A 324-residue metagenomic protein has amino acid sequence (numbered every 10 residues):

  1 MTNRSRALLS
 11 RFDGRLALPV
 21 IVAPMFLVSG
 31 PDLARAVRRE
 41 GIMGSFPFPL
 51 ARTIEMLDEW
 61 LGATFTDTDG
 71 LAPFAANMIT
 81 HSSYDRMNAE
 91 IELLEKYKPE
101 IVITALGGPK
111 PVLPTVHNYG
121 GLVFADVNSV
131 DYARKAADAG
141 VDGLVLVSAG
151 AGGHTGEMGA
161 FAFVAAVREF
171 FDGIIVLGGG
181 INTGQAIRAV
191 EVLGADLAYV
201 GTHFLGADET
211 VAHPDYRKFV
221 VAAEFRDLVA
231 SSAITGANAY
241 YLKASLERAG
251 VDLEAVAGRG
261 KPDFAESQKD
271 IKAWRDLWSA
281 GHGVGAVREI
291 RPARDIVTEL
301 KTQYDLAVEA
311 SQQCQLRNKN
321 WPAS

Functional and structural regions predicted by a protein language model:
M1-I174: Active-site entrance/lid segments in N-terminal catalytic domains of soluble metabolic enzymes
V28, I181-N182: Residue-level detector of alpha-helix initiation sites
A160-V176, N182-S324: Conserved active-site-proximal phosphate/metal-binding subdomains
